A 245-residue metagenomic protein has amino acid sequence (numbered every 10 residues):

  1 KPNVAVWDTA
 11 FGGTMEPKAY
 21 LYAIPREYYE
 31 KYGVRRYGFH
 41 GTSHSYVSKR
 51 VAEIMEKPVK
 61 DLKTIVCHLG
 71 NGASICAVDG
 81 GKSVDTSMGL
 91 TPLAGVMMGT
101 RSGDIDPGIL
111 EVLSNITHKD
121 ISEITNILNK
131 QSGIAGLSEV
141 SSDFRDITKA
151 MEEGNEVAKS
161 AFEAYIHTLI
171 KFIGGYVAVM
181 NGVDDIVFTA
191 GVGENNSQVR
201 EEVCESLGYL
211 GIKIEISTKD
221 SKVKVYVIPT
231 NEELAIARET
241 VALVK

Functional and structural regions predicted by a protein language model:
K1-N3: A structural motif corresponding to the C-terminal end of an alpha-helix and its immediate exit/capping segment
G12-N115: Glycine-rich phosphate-binding loop of actin/hexokinase-like ATP-binding domains
G38, T42, Y46, A73 (+10 more regions): Conserved active-site and cofactor/substrate-binding residues in soluble primary-metabolism enzymes
D61-C67, S122-Q131, D185-V187: Beta-strand segments within the central parallel beta-sheet cores of soluble alpha/beta enzyme folds
D79, V84-D120, N126, A190-S217: Catalytic phosphate/nucleotide-handling subdomain of diverse soluble enzymes
N126, G133-L137, F144-V179: Adenine-nucleotide phosphate-binding core of ATP-dependent small-molecule kinases
K159, E163-T189, G193-K245: Internal helix-turn-beta structural module
